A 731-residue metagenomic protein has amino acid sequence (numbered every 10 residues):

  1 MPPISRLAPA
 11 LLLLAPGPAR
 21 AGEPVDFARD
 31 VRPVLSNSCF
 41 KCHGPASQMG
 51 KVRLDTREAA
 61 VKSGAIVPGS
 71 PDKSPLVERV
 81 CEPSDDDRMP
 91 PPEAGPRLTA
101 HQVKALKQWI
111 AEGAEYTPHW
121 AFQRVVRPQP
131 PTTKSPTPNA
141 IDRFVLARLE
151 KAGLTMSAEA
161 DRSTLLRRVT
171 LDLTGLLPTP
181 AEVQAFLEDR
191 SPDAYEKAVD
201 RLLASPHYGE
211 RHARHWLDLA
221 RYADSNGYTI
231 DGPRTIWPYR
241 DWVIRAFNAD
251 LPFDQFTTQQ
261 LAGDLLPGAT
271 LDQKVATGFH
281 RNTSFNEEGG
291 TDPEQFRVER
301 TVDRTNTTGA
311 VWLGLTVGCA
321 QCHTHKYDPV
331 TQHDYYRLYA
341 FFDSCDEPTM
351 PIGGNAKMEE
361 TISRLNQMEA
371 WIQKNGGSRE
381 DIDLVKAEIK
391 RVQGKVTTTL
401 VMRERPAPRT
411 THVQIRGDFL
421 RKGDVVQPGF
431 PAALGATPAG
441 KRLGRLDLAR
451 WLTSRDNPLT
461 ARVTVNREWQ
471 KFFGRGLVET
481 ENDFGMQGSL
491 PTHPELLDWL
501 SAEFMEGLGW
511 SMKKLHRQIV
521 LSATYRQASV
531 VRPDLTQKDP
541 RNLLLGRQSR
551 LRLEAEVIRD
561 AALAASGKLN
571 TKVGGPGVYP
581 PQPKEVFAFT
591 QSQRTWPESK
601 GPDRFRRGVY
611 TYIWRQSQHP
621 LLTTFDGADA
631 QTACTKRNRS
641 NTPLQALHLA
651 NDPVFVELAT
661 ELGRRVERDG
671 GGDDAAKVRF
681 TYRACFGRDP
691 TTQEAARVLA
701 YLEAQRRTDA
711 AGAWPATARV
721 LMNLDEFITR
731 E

Functional and structural regions predicted by a protein language model:
P2-A10: Sec-dependent signal peptide recognition, specifically the positively charged N-region followed immediately by
A10-A21: Hydrophobic h-region of N-terminal signal peptides that target proteins for export in Gram-negative bacteria
A21-A147, K151, S163-R168, P178-F186 (+7 more regions): Solvent-exposed helix-loop boundary motif
S135-H207, R221-G268, V298, P329 (+5 more regions): Primarily short, surface-exposed interaction patches in extracytoplasmic proteins
L217-T235, L265-R304: Beta-propeller blade termini and top-face loops
A249, T277-H412: Active-site histidine-acidic residue metal-binding/catalytic motifs, centered on HxH/HExxH-like signatures
